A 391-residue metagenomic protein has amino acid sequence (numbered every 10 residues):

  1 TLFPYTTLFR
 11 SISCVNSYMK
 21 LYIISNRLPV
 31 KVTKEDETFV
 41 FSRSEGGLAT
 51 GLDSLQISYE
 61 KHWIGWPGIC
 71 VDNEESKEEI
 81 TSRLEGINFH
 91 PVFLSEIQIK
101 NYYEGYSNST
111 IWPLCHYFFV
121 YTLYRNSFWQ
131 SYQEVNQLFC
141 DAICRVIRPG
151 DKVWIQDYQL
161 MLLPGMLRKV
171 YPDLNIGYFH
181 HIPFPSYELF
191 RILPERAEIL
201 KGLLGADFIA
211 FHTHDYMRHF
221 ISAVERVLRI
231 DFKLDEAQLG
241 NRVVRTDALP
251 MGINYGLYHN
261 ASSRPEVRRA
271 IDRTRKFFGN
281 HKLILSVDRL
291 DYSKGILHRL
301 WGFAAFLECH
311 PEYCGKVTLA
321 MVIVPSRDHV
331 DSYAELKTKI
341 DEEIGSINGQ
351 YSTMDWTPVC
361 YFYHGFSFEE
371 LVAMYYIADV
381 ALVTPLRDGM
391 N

Functional and structural regions predicted by a protein language model:
T1-L8: Short, small-residue-biased leader/transition segments that mark boundaries at the very start of proteins
R10-N16: Short, positively charged and aromatic/hydrophobic N-terminal segments
N16-N391: Catalytic cores of carbohydrate-active enzymes across secretory and cytosolic contexts
